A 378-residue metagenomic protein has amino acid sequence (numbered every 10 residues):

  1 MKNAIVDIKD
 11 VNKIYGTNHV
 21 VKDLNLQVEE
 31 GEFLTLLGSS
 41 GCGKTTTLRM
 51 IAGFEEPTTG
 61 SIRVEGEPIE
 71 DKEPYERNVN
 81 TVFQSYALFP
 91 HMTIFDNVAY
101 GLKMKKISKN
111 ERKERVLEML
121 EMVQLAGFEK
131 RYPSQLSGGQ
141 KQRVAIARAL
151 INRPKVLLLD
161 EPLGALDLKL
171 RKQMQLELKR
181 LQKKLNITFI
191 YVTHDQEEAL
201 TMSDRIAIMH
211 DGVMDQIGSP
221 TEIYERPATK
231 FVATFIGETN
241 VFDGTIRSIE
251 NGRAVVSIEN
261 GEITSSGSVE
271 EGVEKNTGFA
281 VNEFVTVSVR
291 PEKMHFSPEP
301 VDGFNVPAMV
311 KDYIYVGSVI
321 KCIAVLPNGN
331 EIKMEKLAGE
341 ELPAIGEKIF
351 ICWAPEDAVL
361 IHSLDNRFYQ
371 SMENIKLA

Functional and structural regions predicted by a protein language model:
D7, Q27, R63, F350-C352: ABC ATPase nucleotide-binding domain
F33, K72-T234: ABC ATPase nucleotide-binding domains
L37-S39: The feature captures the beta-strand-to-loop junction immediately N-terminal to the Walker
A52: Helix-to-loop junction immediately C-terminal to a conserved catalytic motif
T58-S61, E111, D211, D243: Conserved coupling/switch loops of ABC nucleotide-binding domains, chiefly the family-specific signature
G60-P68: Conserved ABC transporter NBD signature motif
T239, I249-A378: Non-catalytic connector elements of ABC transporters
